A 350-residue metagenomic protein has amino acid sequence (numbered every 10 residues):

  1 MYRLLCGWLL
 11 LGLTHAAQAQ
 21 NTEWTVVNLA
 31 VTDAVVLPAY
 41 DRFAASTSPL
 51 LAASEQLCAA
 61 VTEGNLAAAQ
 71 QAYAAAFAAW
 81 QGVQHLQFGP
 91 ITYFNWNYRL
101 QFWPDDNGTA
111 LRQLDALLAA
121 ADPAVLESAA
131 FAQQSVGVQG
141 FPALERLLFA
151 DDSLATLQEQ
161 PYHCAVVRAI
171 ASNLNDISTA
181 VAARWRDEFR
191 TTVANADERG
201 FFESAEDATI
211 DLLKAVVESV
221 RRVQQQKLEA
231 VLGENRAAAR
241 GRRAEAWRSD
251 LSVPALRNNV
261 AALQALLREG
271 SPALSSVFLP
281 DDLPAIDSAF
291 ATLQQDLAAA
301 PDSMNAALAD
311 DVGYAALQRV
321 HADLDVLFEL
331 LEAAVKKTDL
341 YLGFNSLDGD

Functional and structural regions predicted by a protein language model:
M1-C6: Bacterial N-terminal signal peptides that target proteins for export
T14-A16: N-terminal signal peptide c-region/cleavage motif recognized by signal peptidases
N21-D350: Mature extracytoplasmic or organellar-lumen-exposed domains after removal of signal/transit peptides
